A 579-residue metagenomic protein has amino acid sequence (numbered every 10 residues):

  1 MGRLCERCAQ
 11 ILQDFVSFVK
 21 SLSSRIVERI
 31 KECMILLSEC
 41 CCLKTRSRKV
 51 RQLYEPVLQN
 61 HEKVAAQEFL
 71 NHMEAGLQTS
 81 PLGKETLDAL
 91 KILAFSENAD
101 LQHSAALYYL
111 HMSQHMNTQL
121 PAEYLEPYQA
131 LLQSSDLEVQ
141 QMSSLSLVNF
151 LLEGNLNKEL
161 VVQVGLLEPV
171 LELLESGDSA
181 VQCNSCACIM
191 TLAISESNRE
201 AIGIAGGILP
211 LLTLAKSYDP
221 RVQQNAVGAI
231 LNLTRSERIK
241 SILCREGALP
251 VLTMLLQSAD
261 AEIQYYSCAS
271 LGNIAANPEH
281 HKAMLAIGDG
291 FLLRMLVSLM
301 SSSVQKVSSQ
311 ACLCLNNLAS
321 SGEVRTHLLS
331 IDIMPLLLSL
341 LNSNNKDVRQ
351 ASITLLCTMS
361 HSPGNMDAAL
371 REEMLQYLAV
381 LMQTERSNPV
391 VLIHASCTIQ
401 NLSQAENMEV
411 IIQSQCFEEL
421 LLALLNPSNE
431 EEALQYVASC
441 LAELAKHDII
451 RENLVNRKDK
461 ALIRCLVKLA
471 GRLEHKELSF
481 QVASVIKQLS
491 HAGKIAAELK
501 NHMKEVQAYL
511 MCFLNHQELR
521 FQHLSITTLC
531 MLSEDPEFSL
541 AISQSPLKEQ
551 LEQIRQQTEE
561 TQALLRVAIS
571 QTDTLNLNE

Functional and structural regions predicted by a protein language model:
M1-N117, H475, E518, I526-D535 (+1 more regions): Intrinsically disordered, low-complexity regulatory regions of large eukaryotic scaffold/signaling proteins
L53, E68-L160, V164-E175, C188-S197: Alpha-solenoid helical-repeat scaffolds
L87-D88, L125, L167, E196 (+15 more regions): Residue-level signal for cytosolic alpha-helical hairpin/rod architecture
A89-K91, P127-Q129, P169-L171, P210-L212 (+9 more regions): Buried hydrophobic core positions in alpha-solenoid tandem helical repeats
N98-L110, S135-L151, Q163, E175-A193 (+18 more regions): Alpha-helical solenoid repeats of the armadillo/HEAT superfamily in eukaryotic scaffolding/adaptor proteins
